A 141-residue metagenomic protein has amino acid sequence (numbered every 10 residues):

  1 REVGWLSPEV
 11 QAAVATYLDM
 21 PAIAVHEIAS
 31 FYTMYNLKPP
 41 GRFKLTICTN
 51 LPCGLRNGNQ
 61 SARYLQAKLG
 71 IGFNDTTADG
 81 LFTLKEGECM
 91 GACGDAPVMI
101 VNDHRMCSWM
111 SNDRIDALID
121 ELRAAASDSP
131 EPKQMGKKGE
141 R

Functional and structural regions predicted by a protein language model:
R1-R141: Signature of N-terminal electron-transfer/Fe-S-associated modules in redox systems
